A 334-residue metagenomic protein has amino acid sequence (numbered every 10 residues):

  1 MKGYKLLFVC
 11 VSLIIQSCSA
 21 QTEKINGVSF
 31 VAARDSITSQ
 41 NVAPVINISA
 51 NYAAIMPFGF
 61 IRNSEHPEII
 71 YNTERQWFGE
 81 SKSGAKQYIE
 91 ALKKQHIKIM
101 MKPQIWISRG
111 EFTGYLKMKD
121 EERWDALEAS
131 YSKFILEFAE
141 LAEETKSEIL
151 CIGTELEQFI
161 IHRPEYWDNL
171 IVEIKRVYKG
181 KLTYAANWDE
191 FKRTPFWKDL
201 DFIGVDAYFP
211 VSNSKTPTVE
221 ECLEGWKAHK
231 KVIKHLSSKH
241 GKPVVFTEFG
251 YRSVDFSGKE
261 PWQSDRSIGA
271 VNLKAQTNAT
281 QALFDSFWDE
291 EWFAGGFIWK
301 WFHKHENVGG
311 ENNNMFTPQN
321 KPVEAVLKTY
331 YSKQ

Functional and structural regions predicted by a protein language model:
M1-T22: Bacterial Sec-dependent N-terminal signal peptides
S19-I48: Boundary/entry segment of secreted carbohydrate-active catalytic domains
A33-D35, V42-A43, E80-I99, K117-I149 (+5 more regions): An active-site-proximal structural segment forming one wall of the substrate-binding cleft that immediately precedes
N51-P67, K82-I160, F256, W299-K304: Substrate-binding cleft and catalytic face of glycoside hydrolase catalytic domains, especially the flexible beta-alpha
M100-I105, I149-I160, D168-K192, G241-F249 (+1 more regions): Aromatic-lined carbohydrate-recognition surfaces of secreted/lumenal glycan-active proteins
I135-T154, A186-W226, P243, T247-V254: Aromatic- and acid-rich polysaccharide-binding/catalytic face of secreted or lumenal carbohydrate-active enzymes
Q158, A207-E220, L236-T277, W299-N314: Active-site clefts of carbohydrate-active enzymes
P261, T277-T280, S286-Q334: Aromatic-rich peripheral "rim/lid" segments of glycoside hydrolase catalytic domains that contact and position glycan
